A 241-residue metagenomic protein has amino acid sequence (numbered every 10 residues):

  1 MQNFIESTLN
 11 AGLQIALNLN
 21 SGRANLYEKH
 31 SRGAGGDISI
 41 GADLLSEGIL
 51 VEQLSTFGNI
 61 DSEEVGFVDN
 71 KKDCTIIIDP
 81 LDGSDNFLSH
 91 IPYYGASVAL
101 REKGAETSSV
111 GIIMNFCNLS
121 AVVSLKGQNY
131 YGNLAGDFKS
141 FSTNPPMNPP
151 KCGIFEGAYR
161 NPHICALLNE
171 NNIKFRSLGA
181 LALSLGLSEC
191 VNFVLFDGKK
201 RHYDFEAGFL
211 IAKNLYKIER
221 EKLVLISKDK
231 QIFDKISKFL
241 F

Functional and structural regions predicted by a protein language model:
M1-I78, K238: N-terminal subdomain of lithium-sensitive/metallo-dependent phosphomonoesterases centered on the IMPase/IPPase/PAP
A24-H30, F57-I60, Y130-Y131, N171-L178 (+1 more regions): Short secondary-structure junctions
D43, S84, S124, S188 (+1 more regions): Residue-level signal for inorganic ion chemistry
S62-E64, I78-D79, M114, F196-G198: Short His-Asn-centered micro-motif
V68-K71, L88-I91, K103-E106, N115 (+4 more regions): Solvent-exposed alpha-helices and their adjacent loops that cap or buttress functional pockets in soluble metabolic
K72-K126: DPxDG-like acidic metal-binding loop motif
F141-F241: An extended, acidic
